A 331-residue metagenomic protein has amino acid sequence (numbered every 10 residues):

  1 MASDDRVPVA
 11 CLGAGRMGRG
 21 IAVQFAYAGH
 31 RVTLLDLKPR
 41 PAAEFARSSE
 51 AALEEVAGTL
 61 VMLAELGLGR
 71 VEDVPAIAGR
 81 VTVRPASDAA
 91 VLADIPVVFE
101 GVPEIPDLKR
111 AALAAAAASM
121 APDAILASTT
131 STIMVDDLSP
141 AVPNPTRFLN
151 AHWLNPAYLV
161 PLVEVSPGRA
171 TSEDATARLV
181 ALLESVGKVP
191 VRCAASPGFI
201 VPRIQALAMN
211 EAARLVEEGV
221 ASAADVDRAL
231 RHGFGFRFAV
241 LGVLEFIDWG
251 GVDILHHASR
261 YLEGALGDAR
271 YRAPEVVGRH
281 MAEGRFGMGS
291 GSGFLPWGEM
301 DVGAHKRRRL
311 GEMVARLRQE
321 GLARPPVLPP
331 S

Functional and structural regions predicted by a protein language model:
M1-M62, S119: NAD(P)+-binding Rossmann beta1-loop-alpha1 motif at the extreme N-terminus of oxidoreductases
A2-S3, K188, A194-A195, E217-E218 (+1 more regions): NAD(P)-dependent Rossmann-like dehydrogenase/reductase catalytic/cofactor-binding core
T33, K188, P202-Q205, M209: Structural/interface elements that position substrates and couple domains in central-metabolism enzymes
L37, T59, P161-L162, A208-A212 (+1 more regions): A general alpha-helix detector
L37-E50, V61-I125: Rossmann-like NAD(P)-binding element
I125-A195, F199-P202: Rossmann-fold dinucleotide-binding core
